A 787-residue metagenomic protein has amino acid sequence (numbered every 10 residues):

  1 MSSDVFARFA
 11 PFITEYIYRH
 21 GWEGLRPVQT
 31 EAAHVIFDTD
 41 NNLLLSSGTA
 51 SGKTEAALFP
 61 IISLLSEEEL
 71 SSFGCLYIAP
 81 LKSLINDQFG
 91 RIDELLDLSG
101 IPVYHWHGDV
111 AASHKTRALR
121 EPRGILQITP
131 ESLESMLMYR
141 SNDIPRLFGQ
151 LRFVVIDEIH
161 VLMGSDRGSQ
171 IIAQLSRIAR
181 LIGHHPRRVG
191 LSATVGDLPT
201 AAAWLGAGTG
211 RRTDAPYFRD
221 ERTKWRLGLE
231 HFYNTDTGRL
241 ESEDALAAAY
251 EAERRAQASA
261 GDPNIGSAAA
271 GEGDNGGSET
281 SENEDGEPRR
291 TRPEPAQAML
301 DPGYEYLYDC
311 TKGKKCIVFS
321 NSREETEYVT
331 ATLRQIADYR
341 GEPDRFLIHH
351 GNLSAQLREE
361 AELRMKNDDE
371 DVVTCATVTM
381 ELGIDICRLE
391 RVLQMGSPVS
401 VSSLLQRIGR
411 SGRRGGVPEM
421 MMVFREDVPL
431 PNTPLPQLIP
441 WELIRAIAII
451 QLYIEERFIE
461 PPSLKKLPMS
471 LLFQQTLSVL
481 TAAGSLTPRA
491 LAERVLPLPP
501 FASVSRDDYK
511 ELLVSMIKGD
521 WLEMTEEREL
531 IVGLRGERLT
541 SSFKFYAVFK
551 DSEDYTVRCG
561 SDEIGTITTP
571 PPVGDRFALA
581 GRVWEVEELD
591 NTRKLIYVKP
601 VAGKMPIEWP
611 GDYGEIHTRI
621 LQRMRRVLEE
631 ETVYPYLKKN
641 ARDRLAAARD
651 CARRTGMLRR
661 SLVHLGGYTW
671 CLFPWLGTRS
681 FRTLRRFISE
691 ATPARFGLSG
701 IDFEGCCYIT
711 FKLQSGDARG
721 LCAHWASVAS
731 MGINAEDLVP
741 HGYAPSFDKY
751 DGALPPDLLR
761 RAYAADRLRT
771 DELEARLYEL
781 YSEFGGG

Functional and structural regions predicted by a protein language model:
S2-F6, F12-T14, Y18, E31-D38 (+5 more regions): Helicase motor core with emphasis on the C-terminal RecA-like subdomain
E15, V417-E419, T540, S552 (+3 more regions): Terminal, basic amphipathic appendages of nucleotide-handling enzymes
S132, R323-E324, T379-E381, P398-V399 (+8 more regions): Short, glycine-/Ser/Thr-/acidic-enriched flexible segments
L300-Y304, K366-T377, S515, G574-A580 (+1 more regions): Phosphate-interacting basic helix/loop segments used at nucleotide- and nucleic-acid interfaces
R457-V583, E588-L589, L665-R679, T692-E704: C-terminal accessory/connector segments of nucleic-acid motor ATPases
R642-T692: Short Lys/Arg-enriched alpha/beta "domain-start" segment
I688-S746: Charge-rich, low-complexity intrinsically disordered segments
